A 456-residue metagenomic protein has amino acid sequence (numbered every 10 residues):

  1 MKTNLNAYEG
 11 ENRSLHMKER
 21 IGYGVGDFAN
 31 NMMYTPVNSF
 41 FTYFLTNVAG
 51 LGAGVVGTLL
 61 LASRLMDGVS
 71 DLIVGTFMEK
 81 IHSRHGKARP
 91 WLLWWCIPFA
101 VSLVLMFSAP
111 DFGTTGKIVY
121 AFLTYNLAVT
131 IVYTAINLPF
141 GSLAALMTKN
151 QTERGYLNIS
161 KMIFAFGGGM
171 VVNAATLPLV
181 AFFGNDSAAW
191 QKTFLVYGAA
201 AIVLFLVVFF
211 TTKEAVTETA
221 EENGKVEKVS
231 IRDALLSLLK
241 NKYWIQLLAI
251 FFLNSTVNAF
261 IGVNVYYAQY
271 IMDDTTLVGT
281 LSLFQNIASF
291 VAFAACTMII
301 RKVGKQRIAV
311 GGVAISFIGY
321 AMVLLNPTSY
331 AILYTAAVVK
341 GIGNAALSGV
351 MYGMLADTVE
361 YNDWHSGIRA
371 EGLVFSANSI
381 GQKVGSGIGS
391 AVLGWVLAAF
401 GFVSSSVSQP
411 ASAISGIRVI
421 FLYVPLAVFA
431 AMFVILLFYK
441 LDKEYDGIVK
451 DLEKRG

Functional and structural regions predicted by a protein language model:
K2-G456: Membrane-embedded alpha-helical bundles of multi-pass transporters/translocases, especially carrier/permease families
